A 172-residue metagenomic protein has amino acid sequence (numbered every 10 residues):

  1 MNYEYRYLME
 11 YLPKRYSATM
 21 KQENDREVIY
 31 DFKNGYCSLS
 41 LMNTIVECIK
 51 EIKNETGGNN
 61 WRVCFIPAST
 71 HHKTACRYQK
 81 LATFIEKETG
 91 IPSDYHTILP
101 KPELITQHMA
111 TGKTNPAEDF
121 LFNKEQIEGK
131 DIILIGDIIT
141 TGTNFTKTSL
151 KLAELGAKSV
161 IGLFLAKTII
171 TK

Functional and structural regions predicted by a protein language model:
M1-R62, I98-E128, T168-I170: Active-site-facing substrate-recognition patch
A18, T146-K172: PRPP-dependent phosphoribosyltransferase catalytic core
W61-C64, V160: Residue-level signal for inorganic ion chemistry
P67-R77: Glycine-rich phosphate-binding loops at beta-strand->alpha-helix junctions
R77-T83: Charged helix-capping and loop-helix junction motifs
G90-P100: A conserved beta-strand->alpha-helix junction
P92-D94, D131, K158-I161: Residues at the starts of beta-strands that form the adenosine-phosphate
G136-T148: A phosphate-binding catalytic loop at a beta-strand-loop-alpha-helix junction that coordinates phosphoryl groups
